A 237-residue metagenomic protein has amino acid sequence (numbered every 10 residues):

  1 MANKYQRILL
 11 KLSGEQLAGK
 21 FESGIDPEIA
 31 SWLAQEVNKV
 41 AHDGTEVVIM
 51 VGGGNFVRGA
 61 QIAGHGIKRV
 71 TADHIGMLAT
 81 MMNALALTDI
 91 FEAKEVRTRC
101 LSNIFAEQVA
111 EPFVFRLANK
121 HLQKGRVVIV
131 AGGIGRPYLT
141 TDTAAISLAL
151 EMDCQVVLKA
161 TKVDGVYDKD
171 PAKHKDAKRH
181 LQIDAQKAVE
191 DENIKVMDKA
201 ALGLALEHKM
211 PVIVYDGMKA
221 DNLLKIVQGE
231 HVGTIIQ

Functional and structural regions predicted by a protein language model:
M1-Q237: C-terminal catalytic "cap/lid" subdomain
